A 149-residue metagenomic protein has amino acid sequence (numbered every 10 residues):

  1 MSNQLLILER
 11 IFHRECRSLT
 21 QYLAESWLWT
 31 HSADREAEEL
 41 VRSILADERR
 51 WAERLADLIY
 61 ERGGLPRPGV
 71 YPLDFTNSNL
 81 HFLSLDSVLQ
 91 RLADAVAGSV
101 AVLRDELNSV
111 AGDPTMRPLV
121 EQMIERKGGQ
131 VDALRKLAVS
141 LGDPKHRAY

Functional and structural regions predicted by a protein language model:
M1-Y149: Iron-associated oxidoreductase/ferritin-like identity signal
